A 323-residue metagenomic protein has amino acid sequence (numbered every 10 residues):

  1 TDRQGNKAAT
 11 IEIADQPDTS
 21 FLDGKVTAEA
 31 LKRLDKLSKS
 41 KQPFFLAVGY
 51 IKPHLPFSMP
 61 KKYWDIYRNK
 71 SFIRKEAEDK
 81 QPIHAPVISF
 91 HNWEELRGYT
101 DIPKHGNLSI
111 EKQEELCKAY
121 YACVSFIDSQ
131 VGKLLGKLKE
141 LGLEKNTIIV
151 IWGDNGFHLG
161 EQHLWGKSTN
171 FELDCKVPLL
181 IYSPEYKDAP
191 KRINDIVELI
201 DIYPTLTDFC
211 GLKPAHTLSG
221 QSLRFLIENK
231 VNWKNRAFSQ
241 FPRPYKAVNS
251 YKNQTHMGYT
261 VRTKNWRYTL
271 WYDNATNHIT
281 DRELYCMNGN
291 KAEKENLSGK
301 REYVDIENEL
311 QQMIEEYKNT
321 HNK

Functional and structural regions predicted by a protein language model:
T1-T27, R33-Q42, A47-N146, V150-I196 (+3 more regions): Active-site-proximal cap/lid insertion segments
E29, K62, K133, D201 (+3 more regions): Alpha-helical elements of Rossmann-like donor-binding domains used by nucleotide-donor carbohydrate transfer enzymes
R33-L34, L135, I227, I314 (+1 more regions): Hydrophobic residues within well-ordered, non-membrane alpha-helices that form the packing/core of soluble catalytic
A47, L310, I314-K323: C-terminal helix-rich "cap/oligomerization" subdomain common to oxidoreductases
N155-E161, K187, I200-Y203, D208-M287 (+3 more regions): C-terminal cap/loop subdomain of S1 sulfatases and analogous C-terminal strand-loop tails that border
E293-L297: Carboxylate-dense, calcium-coordinating segments in secreted/extracellular and ER-lumen proteins
K300-M313: Compositionally biased, low-complexity linear motifs
